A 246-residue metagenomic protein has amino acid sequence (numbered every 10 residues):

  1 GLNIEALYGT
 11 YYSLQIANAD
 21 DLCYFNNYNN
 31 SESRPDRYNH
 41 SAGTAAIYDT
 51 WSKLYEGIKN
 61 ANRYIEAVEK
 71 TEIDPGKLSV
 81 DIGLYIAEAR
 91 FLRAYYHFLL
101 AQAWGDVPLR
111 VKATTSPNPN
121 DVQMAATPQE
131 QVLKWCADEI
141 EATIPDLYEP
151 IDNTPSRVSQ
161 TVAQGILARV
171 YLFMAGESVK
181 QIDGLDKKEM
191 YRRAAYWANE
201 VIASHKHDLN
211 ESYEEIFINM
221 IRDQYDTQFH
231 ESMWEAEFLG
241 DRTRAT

Functional and structural regions predicted by a protein language model:
G1-S31, G105-V107, L133, E141-A142 (+1 more regions): An aromatic- and glycine-enriched ligand-binding surface/loop that stacks and positions planar moieties
N3, Y24-W104, D121-K134, I140-P155: Conserved, well-structured interaction surfaces
D74-G76, L109-K112, N210-S212: Short, hydrophobic secondary-structure boundary micro-motifs
A101-A113: Short, well-structured active-site flanking segments
K112-A113, P128, D186, S212: Alpha-helix capping and helix-coil boundary motifs
T114-D121: Short glycine/proline- and charge-enriched loop/turn segments that cap or connect secondary-structure elements
